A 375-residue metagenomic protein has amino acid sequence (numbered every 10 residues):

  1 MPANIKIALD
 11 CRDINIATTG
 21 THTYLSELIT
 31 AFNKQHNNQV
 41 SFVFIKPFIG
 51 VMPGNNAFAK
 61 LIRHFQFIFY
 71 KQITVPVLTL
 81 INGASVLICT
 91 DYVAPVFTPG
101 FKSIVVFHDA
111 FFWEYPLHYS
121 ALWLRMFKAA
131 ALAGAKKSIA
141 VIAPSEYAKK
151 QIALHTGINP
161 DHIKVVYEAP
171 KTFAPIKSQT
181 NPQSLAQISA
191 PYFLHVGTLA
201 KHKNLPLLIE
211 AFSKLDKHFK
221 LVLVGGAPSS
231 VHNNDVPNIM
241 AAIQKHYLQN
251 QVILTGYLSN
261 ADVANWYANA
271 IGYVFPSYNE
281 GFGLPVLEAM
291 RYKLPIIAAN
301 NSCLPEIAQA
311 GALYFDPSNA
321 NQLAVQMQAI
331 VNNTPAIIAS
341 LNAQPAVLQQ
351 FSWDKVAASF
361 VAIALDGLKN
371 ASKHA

Functional and structural regions predicted by a protein language model:
M1-A375: Carbohydrate transferase catalytic cores enriched for Leloir-type hexosyltransferases
